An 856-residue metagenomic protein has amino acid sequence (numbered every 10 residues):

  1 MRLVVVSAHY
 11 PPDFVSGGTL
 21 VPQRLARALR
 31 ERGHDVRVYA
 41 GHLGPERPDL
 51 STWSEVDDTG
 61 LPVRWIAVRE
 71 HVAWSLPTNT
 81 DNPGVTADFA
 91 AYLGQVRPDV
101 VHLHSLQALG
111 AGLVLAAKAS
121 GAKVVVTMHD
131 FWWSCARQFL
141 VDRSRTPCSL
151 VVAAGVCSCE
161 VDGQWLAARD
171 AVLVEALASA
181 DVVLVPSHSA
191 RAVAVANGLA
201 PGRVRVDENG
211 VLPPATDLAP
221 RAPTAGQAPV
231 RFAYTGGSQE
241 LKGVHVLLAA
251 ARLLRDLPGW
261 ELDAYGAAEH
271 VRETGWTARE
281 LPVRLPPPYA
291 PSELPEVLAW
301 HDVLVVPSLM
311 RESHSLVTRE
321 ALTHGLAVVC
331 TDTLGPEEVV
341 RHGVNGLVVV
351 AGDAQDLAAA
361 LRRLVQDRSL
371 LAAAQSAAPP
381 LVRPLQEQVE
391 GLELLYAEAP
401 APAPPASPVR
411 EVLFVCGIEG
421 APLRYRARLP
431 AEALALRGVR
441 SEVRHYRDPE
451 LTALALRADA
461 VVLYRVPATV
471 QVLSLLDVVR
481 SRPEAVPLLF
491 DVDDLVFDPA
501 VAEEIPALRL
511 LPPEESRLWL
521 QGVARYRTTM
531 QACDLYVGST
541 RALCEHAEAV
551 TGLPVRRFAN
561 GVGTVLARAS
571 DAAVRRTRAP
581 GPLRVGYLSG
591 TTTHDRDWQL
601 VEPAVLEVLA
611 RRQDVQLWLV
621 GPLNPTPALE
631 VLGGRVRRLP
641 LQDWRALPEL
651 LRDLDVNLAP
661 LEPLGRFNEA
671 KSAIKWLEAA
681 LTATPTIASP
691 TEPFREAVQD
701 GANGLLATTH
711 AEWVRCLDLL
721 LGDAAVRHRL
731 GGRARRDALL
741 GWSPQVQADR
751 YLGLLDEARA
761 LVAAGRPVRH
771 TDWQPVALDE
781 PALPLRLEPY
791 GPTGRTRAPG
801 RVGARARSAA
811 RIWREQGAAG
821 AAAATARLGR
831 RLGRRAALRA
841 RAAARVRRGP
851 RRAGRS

Functional and structural regions predicted by a protein language model:
M1-P62, R252-D256, E398-Y446, V608-A610: N-terminal subdomain of nucleotide-sugar transferases
V161-R203, P213, L520, R527-R557 (+2 more regions): A short, active-site helix/loop in glycosyltransferases that binds the activated sugar's phosphate group
A225-G275, I418-R437, N560-D653: Conserved catalytic-core segment of nucleotide-activated headgroup transferases in glycan assembly
A267-H270, P282-L298, L309, G352 (+4 more regions): Conserved active-site histidine-acidic residue motif and adjacent donor-binding/catalytic loop of glycosyltransferases
P295, T318-T323, E337-E338, V344 (+3 more regions): Short alpha-helical segment that forms part of, or immediately flanks, the ligand-binding pocket in carbohydrate-active
A327-C330, A659, E678-L681, P685-A688: Short hydrophobic beta-strand element within catalytic cores of glycosyltransferases and related nucleotide-activated
H342-G343, L347-A354, R363-R368, V698-A711 (+1 more regions): Conserved acidic donor-binding segment of nucleotide-sugar-dependent glycosyltransferases
L385-F414, I418, R735, L740 (+4 more regions): C-terminal amphipathic helix plus adjacent low-complexity, charged tail appended to glycosyltransferase catalytic
